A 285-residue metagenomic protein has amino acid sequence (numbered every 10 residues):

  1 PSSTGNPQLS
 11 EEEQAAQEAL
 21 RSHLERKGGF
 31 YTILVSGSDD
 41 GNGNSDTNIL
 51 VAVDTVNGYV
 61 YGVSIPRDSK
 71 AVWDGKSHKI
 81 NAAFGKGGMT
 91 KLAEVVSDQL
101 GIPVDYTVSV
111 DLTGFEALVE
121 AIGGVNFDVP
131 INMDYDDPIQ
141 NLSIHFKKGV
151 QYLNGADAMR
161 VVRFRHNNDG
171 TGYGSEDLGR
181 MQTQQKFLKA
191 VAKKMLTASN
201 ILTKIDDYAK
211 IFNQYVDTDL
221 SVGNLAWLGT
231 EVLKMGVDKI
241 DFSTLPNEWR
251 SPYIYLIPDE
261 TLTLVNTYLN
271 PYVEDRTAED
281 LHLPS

Functional and structural regions predicted by a protein language model:
P1-S285: Non-catalytic, solvent-exposed segments at the cell envelope interface
